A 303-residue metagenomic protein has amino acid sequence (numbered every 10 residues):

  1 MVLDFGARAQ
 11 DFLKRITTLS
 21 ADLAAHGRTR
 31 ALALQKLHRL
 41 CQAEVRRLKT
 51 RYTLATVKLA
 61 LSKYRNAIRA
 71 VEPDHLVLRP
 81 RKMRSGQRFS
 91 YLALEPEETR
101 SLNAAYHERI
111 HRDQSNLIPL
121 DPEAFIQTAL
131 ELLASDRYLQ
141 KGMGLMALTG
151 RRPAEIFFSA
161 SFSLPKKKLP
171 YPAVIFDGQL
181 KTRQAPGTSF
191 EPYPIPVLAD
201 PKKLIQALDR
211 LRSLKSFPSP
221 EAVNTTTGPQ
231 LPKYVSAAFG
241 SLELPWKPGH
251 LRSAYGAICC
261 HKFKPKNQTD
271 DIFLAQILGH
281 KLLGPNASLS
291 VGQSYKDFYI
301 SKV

Functional and structural regions predicted by a protein language model:
M1-A93, I156, G249-H250, A254 (+1 more regions): Non-catalytic DNA-binding core/recognition domains of DNA-processing enzymes
L76-A124: Flexible interdomain linker/hinge and immediately adjacent N-terminus of the catalytic tyrosine-recombinase domain
I118-T149, P153: Basic, Lys/Arg- and aromatic-enriched nucleic-acid-binding interface segment
M143, F157, P232-G240, G256-F263 (+3 more regions): Hydrophobic transmembrane helix bundles of membrane-integrated enzymes that assemble and modify cell-envelope
G144, W246-L283: C-terminal catalytic core of tyrosine-transesterase DNA break-rejoin enzymes
F158-K203: Conserved tyrosine-mediated DNA breakage-rejoining catalytic core shared by Y-recombinases
P196-Y255, C260: Active-site/catalytic core of tyrosine-dependent DNA strand-transfer enzymes
K264, Q276-V303: Catalytic-site neighborhood detector that most strongly recognizes the C-terminal catalytic loop/helix of tyrosine
